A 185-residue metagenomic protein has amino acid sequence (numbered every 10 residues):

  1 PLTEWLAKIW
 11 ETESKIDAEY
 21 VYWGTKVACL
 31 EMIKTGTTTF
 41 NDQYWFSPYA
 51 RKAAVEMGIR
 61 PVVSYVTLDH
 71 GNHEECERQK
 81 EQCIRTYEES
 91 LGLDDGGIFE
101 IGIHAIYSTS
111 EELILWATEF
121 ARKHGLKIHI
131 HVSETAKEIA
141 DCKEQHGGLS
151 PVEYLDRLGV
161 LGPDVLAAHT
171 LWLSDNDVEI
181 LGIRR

Functional and structural regions predicted by a protein language model:
P1-I59, E81-L93: Alpha-helical scaffold segments that flank or form the walls of functional sites
P1-W23, M57-G58, V62-N72, E77 (+2 more regions): Active-site gating loops and adjacent loop-to-helix segments of metal-dependent hydrolytic enzymes
T37-N41, G71, E100-Y107: Flexible, glycine/proline-enriched loop segments at strand-loop-helix junctions that form or flank small-ligand binding
Q43-W45, Y65, V132: Glycine-rich, histidine-containing beta strand-loop boundary motifs that form or position
K52, R78-R185: Histidine/acidic residue-rich metal-binding segments in metalloenzymes
